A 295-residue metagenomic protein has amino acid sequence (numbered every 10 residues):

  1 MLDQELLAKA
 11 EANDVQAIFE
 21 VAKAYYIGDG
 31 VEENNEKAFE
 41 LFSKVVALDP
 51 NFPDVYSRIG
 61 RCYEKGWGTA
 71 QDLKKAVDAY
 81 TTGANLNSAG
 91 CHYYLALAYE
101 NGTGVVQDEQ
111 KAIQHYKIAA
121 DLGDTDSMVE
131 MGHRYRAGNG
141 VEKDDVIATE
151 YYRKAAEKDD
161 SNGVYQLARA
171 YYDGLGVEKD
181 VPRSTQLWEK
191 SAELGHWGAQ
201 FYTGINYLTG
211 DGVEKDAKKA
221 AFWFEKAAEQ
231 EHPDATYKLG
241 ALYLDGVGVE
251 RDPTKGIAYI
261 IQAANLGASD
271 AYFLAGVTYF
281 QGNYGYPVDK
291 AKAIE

Functional and structural regions predicted by a protein language model:
M1, E33-E36, Q71-L73, D108-E109 (+5 more regions): Helix-turn-helix repeat elements of alpha-solenoid scaffolds
M1-D29: N-terminal segments that cap or nucleate solenoid repeat domains
K9, V45, T82-G83, I118-A119 (+4 more regions): Canonical positions in the second alpha-helix
A12-D14, I27-D29, N34, L48-N51 (+17 more regions): Short helix-capping/linker turns of helical repeat alpha-solenoids
E20-I27, L41, R58-K65, Y94-N101 (+10 more regions): Hydrophobic face of amphipathic alpha-helices that form TPR/SEL1-like repeat modules and related alpha-solenoid
V288-E295: TPR/TPR-like (Sel1-like) alpha-helical repeat modules
